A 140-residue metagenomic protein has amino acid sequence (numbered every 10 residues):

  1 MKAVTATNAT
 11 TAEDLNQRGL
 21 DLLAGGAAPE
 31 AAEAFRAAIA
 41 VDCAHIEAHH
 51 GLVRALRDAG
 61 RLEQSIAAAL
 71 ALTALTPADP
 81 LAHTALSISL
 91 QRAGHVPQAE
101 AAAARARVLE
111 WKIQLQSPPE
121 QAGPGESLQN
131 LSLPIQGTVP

Functional and structural regions predicted by a protein language model:
M1-D14, V139: TPR-adjacent "capping" and linker segments in tetratricopeptide-repeat scaffold/adaptor proteins
A9-V41: Alpha-helical segment of the N-proximal tetratricopeptide repeat
G25-A37, A59-A71, A93-R105: Structural signature of tandem alpha-helical TPR/SEL1-like repeats, specifically the intra-repeat loop/turn
V41, A74-L75, V108-L109, I113: Structural marker of alpha-solenoid helical repeat scaffolds
